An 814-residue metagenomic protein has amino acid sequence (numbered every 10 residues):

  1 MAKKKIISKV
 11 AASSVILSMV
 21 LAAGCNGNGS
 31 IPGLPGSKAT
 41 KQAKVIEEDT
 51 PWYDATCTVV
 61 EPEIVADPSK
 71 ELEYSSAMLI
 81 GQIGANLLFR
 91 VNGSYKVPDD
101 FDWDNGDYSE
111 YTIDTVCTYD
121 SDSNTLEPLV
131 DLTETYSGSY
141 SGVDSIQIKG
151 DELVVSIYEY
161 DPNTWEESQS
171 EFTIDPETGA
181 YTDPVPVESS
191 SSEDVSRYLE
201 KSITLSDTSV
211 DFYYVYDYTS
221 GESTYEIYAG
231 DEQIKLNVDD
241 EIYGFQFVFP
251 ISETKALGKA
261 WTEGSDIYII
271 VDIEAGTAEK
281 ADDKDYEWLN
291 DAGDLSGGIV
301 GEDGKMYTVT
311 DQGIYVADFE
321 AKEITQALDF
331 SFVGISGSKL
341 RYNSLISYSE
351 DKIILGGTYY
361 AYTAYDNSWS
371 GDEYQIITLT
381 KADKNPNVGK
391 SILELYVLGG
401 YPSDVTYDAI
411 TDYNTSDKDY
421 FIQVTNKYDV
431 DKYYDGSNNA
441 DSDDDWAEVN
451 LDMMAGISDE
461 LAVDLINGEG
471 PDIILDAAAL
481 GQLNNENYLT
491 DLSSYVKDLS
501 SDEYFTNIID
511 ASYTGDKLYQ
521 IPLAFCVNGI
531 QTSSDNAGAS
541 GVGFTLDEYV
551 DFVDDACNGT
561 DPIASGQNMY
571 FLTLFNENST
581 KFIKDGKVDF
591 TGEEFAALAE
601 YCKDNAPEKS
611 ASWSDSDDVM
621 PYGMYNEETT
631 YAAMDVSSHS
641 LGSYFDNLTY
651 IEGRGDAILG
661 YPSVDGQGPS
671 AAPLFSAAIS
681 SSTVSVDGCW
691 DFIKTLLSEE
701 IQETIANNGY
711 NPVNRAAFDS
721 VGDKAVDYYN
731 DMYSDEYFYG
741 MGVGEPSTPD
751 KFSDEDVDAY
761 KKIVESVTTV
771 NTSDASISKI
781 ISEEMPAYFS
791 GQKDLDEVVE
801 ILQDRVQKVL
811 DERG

Functional and structural regions predicted by a protein language model:
L72-I83, T135-I148, S190-S206, D240-E253 (+3 more regions): Repeated scaffold domains used in trafficking and secretory/extracellular systems, primarily beta-propellers
D120, D175, K497, S512-D615 (+2 more regions): Helix-loop-helix "hinge/cap" segment bordering the ligand-binding cleft or interdomain interface
Y359, N536, N558, T695-V726: Periplasmic-binding protein-like
G389-P402, Y420-K427, I473, Y519 (+1 more regions): Short, well-ordered beta-strand elements
D431-Y504, T649-Y650: Extracytoplasmic "Venus flytrap"/periplasmic binding protein-like
D476-G529, G653-P662: Hinge/lid segment of periplasmic solute-binding proteins
E600-D691, T704: Extracytoplasmic/periplasmic substrate-binding proteins
Y733-V806: C-terminal capping/gating helix-and-loop segments adjacent to ligand/active sites or protein-protein/ligand interfaces
